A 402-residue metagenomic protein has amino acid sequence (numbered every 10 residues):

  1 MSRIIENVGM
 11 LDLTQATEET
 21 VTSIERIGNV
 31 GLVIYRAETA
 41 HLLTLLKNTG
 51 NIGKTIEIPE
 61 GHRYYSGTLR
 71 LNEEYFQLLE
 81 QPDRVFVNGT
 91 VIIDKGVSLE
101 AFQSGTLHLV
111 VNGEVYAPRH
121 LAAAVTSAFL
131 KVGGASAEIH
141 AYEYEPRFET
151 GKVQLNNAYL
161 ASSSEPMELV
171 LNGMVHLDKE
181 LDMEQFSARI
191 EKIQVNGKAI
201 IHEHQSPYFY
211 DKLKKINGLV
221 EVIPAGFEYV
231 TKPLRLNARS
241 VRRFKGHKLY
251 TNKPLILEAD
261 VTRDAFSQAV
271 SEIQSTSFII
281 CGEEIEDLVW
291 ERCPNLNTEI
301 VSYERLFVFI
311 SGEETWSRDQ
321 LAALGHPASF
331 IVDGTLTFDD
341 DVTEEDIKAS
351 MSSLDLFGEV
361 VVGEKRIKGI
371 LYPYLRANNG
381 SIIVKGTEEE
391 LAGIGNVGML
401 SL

Functional and structural regions predicted by a protein language model:
M1-E6, A16-I27, T39-T49, K54-E60 (+21 more regions): Short, T/G/N/S-enriched strand-turn elements that build extracellular solenoid repeat scaffolds
N88-T90, N172-M174, D333-T335: Extracellular/lumenal glycan-associated surfaces
S136-Y144, P224-F227, G386-L391: STAS-like cytosolic regulatory interaction modules
K348-A349, G358, V362-L391: Short, surface-exposed interaction patches in beta-rich subdomains that mediate adhesion/assembly near membranes
